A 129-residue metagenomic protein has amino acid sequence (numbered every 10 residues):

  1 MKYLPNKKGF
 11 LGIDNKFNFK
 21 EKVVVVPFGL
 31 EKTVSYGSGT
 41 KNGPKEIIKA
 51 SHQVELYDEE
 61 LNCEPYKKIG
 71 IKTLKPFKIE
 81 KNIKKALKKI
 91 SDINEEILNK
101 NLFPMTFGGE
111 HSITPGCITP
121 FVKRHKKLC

Functional and structural regions predicted by a protein language model:
M1-L128: Metal-dependent C-N hydrolase catalytic cores
